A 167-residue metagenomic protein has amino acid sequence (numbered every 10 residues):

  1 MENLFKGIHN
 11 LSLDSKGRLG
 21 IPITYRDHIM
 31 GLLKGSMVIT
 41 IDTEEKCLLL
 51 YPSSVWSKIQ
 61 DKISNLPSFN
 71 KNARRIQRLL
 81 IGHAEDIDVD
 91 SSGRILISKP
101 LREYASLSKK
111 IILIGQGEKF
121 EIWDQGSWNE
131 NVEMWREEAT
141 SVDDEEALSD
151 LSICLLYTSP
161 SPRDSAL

Functional and structural regions predicted by a protein language model:
N3-C47, S53: A positional/architectural concept
G17-I21, G93-I97, L101, F120-I122: Short, structured motif recognition centered on aromatic/hydrophobic residues
G31-C47, A84, S106-W123: A short beta-strand-loop micro-motif that forms or neighbors metal/cofactor- and ligand-binding patches at active-site
S57-I87: Helix-adjacent hinge/juxtasegments
E85-R94, E103-Y104: Beta-rich strand-turn-strand
Q116-R136, T140: C-terminal end-helix/capping segment
R136-L156: Acidic/histidine-enriched, glycine/proline-rich intrinsically disordered or flexible terminal extensions
Y157-P162: Conserved small/polar residues in nucleotide/adenosyl-binding loops
